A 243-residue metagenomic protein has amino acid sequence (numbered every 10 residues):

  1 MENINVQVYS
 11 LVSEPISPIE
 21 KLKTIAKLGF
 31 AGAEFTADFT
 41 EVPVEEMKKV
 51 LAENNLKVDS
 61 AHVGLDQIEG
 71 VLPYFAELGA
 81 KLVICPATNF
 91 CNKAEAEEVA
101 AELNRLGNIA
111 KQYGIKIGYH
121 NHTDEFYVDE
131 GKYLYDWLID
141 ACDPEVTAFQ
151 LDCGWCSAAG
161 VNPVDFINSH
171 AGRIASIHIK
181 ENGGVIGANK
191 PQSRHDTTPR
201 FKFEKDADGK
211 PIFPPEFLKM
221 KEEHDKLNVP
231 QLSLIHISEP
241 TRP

Functional and structural regions predicted by a protein language model:
M1-L82, F201-F203, F217, K221-V229: N-terminal pre-domain/capping segments
P18-I19, V44-E45, A96, G131-K132 (+1 more regions): Conserved strand-to-helix beginnings and helix N-cap segments that scaffold or border functional pockets
K23, D59-F149, C156-A158: Active-site acidic/histidine proton-transfer and metal-coordination neighborhood in alpha/beta enzyme cores
T24, V50-E53, A76-G79, A101-E102 (+3 more regions): Short, hinge-like loop/turn segments at secondary-structure boundaries
A37, A87, E181: Short secondary-structure boundary segments
P43, K93, G187: Glycine/Thr-rich phosphate-binding loops of Rossmann-like dinucleotide-binding domains
Q112-L232: Acidic/histidine-rich catalytic cores of soluble enzymes
I235-P243: Residue-level detector of conserved catalytic or cofactor/ligand-binding positions in enzyme active sites
